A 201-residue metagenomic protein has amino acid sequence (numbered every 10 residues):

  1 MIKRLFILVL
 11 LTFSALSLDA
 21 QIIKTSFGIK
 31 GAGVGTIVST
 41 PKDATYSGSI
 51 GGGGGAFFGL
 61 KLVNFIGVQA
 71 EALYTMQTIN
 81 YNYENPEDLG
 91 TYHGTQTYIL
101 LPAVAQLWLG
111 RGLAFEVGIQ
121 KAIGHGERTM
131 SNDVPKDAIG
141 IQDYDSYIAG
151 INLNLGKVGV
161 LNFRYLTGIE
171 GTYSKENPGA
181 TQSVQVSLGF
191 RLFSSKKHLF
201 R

Functional and structural regions predicted by a protein language model:
M1-I2: N-terminal secretory signal peptides that target proteins for export/translocation
L5-S14: Sec-dependent N-terminal signal peptides
A20-K61, F115-V117, G168, G189-R201: Short glycine/proline- and aromatic-enriched beta-strand/turn motifs that initiate or cap beta-hairpins
I22-S26, K61-G67, G110-G112, G156-V158 (+1 more regions): Strand-connecting loop/turn motifs
I23-T25, Y46-G52, T95-I99, D143-Y147 (+1 more regions): Residues that define the transmembrane beta-barrel architecture of outer-membrane proteins
I29-G33, G52-L62, A72-Y74, I99-L109 (+3 more regions): Residues on the lipid-exposed face of transmembrane beta-strands in outer-membrane beta-barrel proteins
I37-Y46, M76-T97, G124-D143, G171-N177: Flexible, solvent-exposed loop segments that connect beta-strands
F65-V68, G112-F115, L153, K157-F163 (+1 more regions): Repeated loop/turn-to-beta-strand initiation elements of outer-membrane beta-barrel proteins
